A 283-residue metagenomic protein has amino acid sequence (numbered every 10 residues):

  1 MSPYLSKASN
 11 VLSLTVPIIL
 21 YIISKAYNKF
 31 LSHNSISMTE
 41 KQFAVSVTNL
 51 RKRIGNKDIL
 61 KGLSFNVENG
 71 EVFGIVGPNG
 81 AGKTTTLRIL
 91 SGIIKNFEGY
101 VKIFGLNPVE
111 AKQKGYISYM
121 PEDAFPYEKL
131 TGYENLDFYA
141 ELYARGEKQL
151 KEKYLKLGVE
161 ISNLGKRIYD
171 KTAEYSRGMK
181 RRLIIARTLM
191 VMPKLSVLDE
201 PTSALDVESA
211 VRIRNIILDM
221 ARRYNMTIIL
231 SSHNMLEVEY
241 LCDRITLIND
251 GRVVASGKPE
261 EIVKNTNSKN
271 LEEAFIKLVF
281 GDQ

Functional and structural regions predicted by a protein language model:
G99-G115: Conserved ABC transporter NBD signature motif
D137, E141, Q149-R167: Conserved ABC ATPase "signature" region
K171-G178: Conserved ABC ATPase signature
S196-E200: Catalytic Walker B motif of ABC-type/P-loop ATPase nucleotide-binding domains
V211-R223: Helical segment within the ABC ATPase nucleotide-binding domain
S256-G257: ABC ATPase "signature
